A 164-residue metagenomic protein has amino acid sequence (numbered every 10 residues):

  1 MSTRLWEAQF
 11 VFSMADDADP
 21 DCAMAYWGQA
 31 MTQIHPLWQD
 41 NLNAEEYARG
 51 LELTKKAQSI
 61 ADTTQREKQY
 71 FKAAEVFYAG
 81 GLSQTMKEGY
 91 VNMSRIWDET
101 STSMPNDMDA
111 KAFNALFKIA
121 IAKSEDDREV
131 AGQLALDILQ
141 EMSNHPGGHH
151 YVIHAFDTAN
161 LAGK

Functional and structural regions predicted by a protein language model:
M1-V11, F71, E75-M86: Alpha-helical segment of the N-proximal tetratricopeptide repeat
S2, Q39-E45, L82-E88, K123-D126: Short coil/turn and helix-start
L5-A15, R49-I60, G89-M104, D127-M142 (+1 more regions): Amphipathic alpha-helices of TPR/Sel1-like and other helical repeat/solenoid scaffolds
E7-E67: Post-signal peptide N-terminal segment of secreted/secretory-pathway proteins
D21-L37, D62-L82, P105-K123, M142-A159: Amphipathic alpha-helical repeat scaffolds of TPR domains
